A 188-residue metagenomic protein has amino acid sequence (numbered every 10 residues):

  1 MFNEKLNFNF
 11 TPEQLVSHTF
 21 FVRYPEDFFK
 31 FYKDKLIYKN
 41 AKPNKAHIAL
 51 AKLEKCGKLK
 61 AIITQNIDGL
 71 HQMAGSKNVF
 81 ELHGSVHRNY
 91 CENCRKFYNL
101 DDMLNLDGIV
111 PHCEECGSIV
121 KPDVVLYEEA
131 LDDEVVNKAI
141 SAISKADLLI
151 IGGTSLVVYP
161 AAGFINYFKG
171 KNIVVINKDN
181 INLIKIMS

Functional and structural regions predicted by a protein language model:
M1-S188: Conserved catalytic core of sirtuin-type NAD+-dependent deacylases
